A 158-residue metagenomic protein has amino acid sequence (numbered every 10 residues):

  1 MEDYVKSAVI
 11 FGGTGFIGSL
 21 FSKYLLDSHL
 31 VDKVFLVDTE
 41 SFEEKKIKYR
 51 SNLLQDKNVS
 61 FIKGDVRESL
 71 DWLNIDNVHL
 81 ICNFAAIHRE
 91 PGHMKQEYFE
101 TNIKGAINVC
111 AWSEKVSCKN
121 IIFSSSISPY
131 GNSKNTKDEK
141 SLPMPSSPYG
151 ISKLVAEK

Functional and structural regions predicted by a protein language model:
M1-L80: N-terminal Rossmann/SDR dinucleotide-binding element
F11, V37, I81-A85, I121-I127: SDR active-site strand-loop-helix element
S22, A106, C110, E157: Short-chain dehydrogenase/reductase
I47, E90-E97, N132-K137: Conserved catalytic-core motifs of eukaryotic protein kinase domains, centered on the activation segment
K63-T101, W112: NAD(P)H-binding glycine-rich loop region in Rossmannoid oxidoreductase-like domains and their noncatalytic homologs
I107-P148: Conserved Rossmann-fold NAD(P)-dependent oxidoreductase catalytic core, especially the SDR/UDP-sugar
M144-K158: Active-site Tyr-X1-5-Lys
